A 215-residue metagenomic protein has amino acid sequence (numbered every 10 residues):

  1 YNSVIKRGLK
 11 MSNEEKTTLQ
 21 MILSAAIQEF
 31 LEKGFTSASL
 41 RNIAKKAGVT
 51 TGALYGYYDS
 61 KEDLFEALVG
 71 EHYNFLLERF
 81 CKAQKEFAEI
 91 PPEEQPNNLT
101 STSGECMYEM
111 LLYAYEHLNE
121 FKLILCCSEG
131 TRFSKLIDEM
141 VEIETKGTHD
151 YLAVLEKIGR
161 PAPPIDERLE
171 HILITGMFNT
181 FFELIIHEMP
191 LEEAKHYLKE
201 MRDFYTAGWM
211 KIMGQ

Functional and structural regions predicted by a protein language model:
Y1-L9, E116, K146-V154, E170-Q215: C-terminal peripheral helix-coil segments that are non-catalytic and often amphipathic
E15, L40, G70-L77, C81-Q84: Short, basic, alpha-helical segments at the C-terminal edge of helix-turn-helix-like DNA-binding modules
M21, A25, E29-D63, A67: Helix-turn-helix
A25-E32, F75, R79-E86, E120 (+2 more regions): Solvent-exposed, amphipathic alpha-helical segments
I27, I124-V141, E193-W209: C-terminal/domain-terminus segments
A67, C81-Y113: Hydrophobic alpha-helical connector segments
F87-E94, F121-S128, L155, F181-M189 (+1 more regions): Secondary-structure edge/capping motif, primarily at the C-terminal ends of alpha-helices and the immediately following
C106-E116, T131-K157, R168-T175: Amphipathic alpha-helical packing segments from all-alpha helical-bundle domains
